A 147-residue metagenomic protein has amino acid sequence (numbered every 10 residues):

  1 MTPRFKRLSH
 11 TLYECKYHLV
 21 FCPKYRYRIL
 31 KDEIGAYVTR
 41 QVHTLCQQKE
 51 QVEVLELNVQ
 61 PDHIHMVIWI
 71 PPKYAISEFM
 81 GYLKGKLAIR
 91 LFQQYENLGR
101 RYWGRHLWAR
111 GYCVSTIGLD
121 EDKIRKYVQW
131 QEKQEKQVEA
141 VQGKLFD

Functional and structural regions predicted by a protein language model:
M1-D147: Basic nucleic-acid-binding interfaces
